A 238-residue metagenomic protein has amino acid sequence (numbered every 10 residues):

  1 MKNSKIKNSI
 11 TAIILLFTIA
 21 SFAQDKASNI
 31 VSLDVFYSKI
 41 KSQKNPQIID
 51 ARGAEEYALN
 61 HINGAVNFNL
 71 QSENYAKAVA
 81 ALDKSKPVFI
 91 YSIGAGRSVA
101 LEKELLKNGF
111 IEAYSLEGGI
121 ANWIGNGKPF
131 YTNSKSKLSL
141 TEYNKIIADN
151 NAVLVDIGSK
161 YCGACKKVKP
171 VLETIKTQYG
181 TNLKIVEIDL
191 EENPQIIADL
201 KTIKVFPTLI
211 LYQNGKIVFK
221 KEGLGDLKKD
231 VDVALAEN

Functional and structural regions predicted by a protein language model:
K2-L59, K128-D149: Flexible, polar/low-complexity N-terminal or interdomain linker segments that lie immediately upstream of folded
G53, F68, V79-A121: Catalytic cysteine-centered active loop of the rhodanese-like fold, especially the PTP/DSP P-loop
N67-S72, I157, T181-Q195: Thiol-based oxidoreductase modules, predominantly thioredoxin-like and allied folds used for disulfide exchange
K86, N151-A152, L200-I210: Structural micro-motif
S92-S98, S159-V168: Short, thiol/selenol-centered motifs that function as redox-active sites or metal-ligating centers
D149-K160: Short active-site neighborhood of thiol/selenol oxidoreductases, capturing the structured segment around
K166-Y179: Typically the conserved alpha-helix immediately C-terminal to a functionally engaged Cys/Sec in thioredoxin-like
L211-N238: Non-catalytic, surface beta->alpha helical segment in thiol-disulfide oxidoreductase systems
